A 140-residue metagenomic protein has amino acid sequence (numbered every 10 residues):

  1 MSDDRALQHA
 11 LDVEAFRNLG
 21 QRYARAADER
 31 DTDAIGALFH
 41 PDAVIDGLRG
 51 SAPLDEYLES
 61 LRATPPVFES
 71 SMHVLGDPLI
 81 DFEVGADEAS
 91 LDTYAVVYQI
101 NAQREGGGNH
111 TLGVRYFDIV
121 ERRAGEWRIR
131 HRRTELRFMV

Functional and structural regions predicted by a protein language model:
M1-E29, D33, A37, P41: Short, low-complexity N-terminal intrinsically disordered segments enriched in polar/charged residues
A6, A10, L48, G107: Charge-dense, low-complexity intrinsically disordered segments
V13, T32-V97: A solvent-exposed, acidic/Ser-Thr-rich amphipathic alpha-helical stretch
N18, L75, R115: Short, conserved clusters of charged catalytic residues that mark active-site and nucleotide-handling motifs
S70-S71, N109-T111: Transmembrane beta-barrel outer-membrane domains
E88-S90, L112-V140: Short beta-strand edge/turn micro-motifs at domain boundaries
A95-N101, V120-R122: Beta-strand elements of well-folded, non-transmembrane domains
Y98-G108, M139-V140: Short, cysteine-centered beta-strand-loop-beta hairpins and adjacent loop/turn segments enriched in charged/polar
